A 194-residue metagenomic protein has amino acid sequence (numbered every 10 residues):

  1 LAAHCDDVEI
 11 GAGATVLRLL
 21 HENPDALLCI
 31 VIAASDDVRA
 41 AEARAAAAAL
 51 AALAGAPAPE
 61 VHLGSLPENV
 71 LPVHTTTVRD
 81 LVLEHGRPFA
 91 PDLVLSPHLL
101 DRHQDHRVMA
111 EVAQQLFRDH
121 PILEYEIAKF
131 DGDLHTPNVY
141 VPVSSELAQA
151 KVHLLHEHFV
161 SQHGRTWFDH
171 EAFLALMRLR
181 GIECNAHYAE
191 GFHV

Functional and structural regions predicted by a protein language model:
L1-E124, K129, H135, A172 (+2 more regions): Active-site beta-strand->loop->alpha-helix modules in alpha/beta enzyme cores, enriched in Gly/His/Asp(Glu)
A46-L50, P142-V143, L154-S161, L176: Helix-loop "lid/cap" segments that line or gate small-molecule binding pockets
L71, V141, F192: Short clusters of hydrophobic/aromatic residues that line enzyme substrate/ligand-binding pockets
D131-E146: Phosphate-binding/catalytic loops
E146-E171: A charged, well-structured terminal subsegment
A186-V194: Short, basic/aromatic-enriched C-terminal tail that caps enzymatic domains
